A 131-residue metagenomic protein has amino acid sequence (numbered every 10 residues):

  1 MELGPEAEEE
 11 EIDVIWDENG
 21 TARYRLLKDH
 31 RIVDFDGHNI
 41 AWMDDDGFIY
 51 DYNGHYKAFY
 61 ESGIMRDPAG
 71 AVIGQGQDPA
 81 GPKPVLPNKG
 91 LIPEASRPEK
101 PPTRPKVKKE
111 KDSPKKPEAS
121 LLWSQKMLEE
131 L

Functional and structural regions predicted by a protein language model:
E2-T21, H55, E61-L131: Long terminal segments
E9-E11, L27-R31, D44-F48, E61-I64: Short "repeat-start/strand-capping" segments in structured domains, especially the N-termini of parallel beta-helix
I12-I15, A22, I32, N39 (+1 more regions): A near-ubiquitous, low-amplitude feature marking generic local secondary-structure context
W16-N19, L27, D34-F35, D44 (+2 more regions): Acidic surface patches and DE-rich sequence motifs
H38-I40, H55: Short, contiguous, helix-prone interaction/anchoring segments in small proteins
